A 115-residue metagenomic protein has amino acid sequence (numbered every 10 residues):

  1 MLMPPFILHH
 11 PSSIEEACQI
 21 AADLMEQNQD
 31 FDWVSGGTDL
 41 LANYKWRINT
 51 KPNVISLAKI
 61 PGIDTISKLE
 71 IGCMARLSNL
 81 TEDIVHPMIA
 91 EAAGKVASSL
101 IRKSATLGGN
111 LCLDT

Functional and structural regions predicted by a protein language model:
M1-T115: C-terminal structural segment of proteins
